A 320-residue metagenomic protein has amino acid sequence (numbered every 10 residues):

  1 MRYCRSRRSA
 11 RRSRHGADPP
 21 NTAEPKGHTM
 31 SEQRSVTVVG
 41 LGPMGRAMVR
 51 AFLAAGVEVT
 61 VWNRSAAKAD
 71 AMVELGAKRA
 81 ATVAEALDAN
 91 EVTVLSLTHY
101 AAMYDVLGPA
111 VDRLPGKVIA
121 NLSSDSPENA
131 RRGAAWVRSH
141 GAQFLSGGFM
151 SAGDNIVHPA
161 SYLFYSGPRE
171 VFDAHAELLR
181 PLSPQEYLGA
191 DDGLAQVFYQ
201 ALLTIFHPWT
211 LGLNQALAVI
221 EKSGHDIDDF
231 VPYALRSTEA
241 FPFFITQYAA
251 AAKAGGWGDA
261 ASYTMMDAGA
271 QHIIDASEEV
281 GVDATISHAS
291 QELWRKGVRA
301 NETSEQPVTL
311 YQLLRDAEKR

Functional and structural regions predicted by a protein language model:
T22-D88, V92-L95, V118, G153 (+1 more regions): NAD(P)+-binding Rossmann beta1-loop-alpha1 motif at the extreme N-terminus of oxidoreductases
V59, R79, F144-L145, A284: Hydrophobic beta-strand scaffold residues
V83-Q143: Rossmann-fold NAD(P) dinucleotide-binding segment
S124-H207: Rossmann-fold dinucleotide-binding core
L194-E318: Helical "substrate-binding/catalytic lid" subdomain of Rossmann-like NAD(P)-dependent dehydrogenases/reductases
